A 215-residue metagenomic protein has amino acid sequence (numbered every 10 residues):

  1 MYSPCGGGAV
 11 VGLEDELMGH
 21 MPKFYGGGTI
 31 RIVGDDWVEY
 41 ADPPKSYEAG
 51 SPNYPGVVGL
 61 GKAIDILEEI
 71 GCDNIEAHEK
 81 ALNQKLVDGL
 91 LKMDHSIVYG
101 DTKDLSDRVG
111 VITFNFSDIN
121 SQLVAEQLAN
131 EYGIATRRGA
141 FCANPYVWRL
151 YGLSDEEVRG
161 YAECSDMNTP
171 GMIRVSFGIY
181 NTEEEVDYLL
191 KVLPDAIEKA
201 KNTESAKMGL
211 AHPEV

Functional and structural regions predicted by a protein language model:
M1-V215: Pyridoxal 5′-phosphate
